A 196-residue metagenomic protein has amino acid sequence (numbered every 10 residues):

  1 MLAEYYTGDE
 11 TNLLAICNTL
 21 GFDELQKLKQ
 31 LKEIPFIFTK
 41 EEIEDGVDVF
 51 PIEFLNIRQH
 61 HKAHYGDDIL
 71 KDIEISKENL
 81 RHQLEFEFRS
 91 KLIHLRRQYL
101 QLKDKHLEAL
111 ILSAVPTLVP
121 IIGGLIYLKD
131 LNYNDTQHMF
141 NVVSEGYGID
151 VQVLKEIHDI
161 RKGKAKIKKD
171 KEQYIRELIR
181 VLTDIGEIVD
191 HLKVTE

Functional and structural regions predicted by a protein language model:
M1-G21: Active-site nucleotide-donor binding segment shared across nucleotidyl transfer reactions
Y5-Y6, E44-F50, G163-I167: Short, solvent-exposed polar/charged micro-motifs at secondary-structure junctions
L20-Q26, D135: Short, conserved charged micro-motifs
E24-A109: Conserved NTP/Mg2+-binding pocket subregion across the NTase superfamily
E74, N79-E196: Conserved nucleotidyltransferase catalytic core and NTase-mimicking acidic/glycine-rich helix/loop elements in nucleic
